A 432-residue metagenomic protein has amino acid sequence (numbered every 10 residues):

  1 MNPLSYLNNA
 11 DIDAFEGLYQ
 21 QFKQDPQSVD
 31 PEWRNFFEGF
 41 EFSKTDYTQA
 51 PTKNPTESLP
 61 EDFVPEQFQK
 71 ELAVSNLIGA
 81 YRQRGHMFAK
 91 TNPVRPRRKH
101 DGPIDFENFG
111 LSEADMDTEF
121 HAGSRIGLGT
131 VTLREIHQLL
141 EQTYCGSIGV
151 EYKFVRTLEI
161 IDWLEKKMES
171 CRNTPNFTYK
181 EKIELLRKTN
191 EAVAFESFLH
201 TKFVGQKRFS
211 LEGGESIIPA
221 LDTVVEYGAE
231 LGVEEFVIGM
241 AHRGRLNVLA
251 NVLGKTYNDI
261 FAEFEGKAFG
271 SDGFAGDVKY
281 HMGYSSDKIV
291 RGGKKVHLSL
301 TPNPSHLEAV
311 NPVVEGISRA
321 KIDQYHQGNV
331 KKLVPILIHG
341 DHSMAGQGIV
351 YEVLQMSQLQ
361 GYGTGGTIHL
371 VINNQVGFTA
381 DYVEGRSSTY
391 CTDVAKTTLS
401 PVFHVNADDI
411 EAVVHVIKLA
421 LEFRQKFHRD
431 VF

Functional and structural regions predicted by a protein language model:
M1-F40, Y47: Subset of Sec-pathway N-terminal targeting signals
S5-N8, K23, F63-F68, I126-T130 (+6 more regions): Hydrophobic alpha-helical scaffolding
D11-E16, P55-E57, E113-A122, H200-V204 (+4 more regions): Short acidic (Asp/Glu) and glycine-rich catalytic loops that position anionic groups and cofactors
G17, Q21, D25, F36-G39 (+18 more regions): Generic, well-ordered alpha-helical scaffold segments in large soluble proteins
F40-I217, V233, G270: Extended, charge-enriched "interface" segments that sit outside catalytic cores
T118, A122-V131, Q142, N258-F269 (+2 more regions): Phosphate/diphosphate-binding loops
A194, F198-N258: Active-site pocket-lining segments that scaffold enzyme catalytic pockets across diverse folds
E234-A407: Cofactor-binding active-site loop characterized by glycine-rich and histidine/acidic residues
